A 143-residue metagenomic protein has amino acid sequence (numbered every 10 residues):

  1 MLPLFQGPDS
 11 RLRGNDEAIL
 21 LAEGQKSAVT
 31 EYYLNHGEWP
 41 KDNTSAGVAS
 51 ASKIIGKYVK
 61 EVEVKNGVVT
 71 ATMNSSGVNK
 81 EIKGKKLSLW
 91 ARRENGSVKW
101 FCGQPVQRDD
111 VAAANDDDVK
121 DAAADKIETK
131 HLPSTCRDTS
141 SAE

Functional and structural regions predicted by a protein language model:
M1-L4, D9-S52: Conserved hydrophobic/amphipathic alpha-helical signal-anchor segments
L34-E143: Periplasmic/extracellular, small/polar-rich flexible segments of pilin-like filament-forming proteins
